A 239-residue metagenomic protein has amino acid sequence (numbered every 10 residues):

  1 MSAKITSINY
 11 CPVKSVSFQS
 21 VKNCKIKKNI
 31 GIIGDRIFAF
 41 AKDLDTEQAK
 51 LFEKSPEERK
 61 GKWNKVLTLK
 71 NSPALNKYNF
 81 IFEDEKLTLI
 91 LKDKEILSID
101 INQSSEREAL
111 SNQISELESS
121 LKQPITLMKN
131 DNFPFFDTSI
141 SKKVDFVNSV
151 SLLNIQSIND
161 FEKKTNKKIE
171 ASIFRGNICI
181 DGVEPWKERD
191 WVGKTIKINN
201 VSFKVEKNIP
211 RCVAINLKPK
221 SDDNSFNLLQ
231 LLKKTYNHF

Functional and structural regions predicted by a protein language model:
M1-F239: Metal-cofactor-dependent catalytic cores
